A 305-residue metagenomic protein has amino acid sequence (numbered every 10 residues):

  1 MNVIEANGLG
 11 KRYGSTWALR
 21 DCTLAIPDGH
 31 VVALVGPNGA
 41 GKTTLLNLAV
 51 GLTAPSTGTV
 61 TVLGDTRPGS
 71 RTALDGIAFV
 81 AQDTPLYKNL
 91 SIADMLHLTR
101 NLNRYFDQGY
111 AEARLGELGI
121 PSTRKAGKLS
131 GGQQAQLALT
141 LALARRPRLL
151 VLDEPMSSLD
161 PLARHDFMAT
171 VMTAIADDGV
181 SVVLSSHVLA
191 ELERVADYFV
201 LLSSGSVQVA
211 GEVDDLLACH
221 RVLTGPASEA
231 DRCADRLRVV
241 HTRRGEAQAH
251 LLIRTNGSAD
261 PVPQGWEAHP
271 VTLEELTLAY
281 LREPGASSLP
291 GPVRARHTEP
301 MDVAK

Functional and structural regions predicted by a protein language model:
V35-P37: The feature captures the beta-strand-to-loop junction immediately N-terminal to the Walker
V50: Helix-to-loop junction immediately C-terminal to a conserved catalytic motif
G58-A73: Conserved ABC transporter NBD signature motif
A81-L137: ABC-family P-loop ATPase nucleotide-binding domains
L150-E154, L159: Catalytic Walker B motif of ABC-type/P-loop ATPase nucleotide-binding domains
D166-R254: ABC transporter nucleotide-binding domain
